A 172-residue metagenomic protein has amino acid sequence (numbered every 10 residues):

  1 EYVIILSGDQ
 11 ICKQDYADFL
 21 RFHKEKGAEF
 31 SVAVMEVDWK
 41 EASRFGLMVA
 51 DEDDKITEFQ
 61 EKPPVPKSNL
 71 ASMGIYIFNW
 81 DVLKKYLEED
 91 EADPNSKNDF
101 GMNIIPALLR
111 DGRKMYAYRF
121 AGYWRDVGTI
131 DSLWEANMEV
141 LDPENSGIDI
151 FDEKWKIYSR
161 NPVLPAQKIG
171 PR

Functional and structural regions predicted by a protein language model:
V3: Short aromatic/hydrophobic "clamp" motif used to bind/position activated sugar donors
L6-G8: Active-site acidic Asp-centered loop
I11-D81: Conserved core of the sugar-phosphate nucleotidyltransferase
D81-V82, E88-R172: Left-handed beta-helix
